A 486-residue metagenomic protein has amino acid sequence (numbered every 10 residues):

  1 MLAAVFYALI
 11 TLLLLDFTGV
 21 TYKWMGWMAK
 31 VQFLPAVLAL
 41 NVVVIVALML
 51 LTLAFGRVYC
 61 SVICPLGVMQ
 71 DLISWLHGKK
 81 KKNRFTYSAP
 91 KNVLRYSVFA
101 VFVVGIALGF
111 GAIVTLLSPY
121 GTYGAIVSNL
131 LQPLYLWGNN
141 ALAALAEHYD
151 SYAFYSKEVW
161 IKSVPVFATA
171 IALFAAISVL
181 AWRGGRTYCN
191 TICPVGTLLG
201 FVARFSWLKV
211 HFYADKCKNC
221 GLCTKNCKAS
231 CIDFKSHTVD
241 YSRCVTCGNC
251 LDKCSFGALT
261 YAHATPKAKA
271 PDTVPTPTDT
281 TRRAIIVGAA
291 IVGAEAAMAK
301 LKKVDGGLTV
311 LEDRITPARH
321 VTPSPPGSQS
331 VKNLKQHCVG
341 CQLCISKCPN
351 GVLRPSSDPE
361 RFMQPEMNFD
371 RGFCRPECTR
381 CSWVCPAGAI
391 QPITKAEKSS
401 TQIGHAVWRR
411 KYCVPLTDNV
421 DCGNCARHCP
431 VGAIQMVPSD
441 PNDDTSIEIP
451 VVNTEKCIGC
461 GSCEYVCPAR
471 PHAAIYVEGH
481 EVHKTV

Functional and structural regions predicted by a protein language model:
M1-H237, S242-R243, N249-V486: Non-ligating segments of multi-cofactor redox enzymes
